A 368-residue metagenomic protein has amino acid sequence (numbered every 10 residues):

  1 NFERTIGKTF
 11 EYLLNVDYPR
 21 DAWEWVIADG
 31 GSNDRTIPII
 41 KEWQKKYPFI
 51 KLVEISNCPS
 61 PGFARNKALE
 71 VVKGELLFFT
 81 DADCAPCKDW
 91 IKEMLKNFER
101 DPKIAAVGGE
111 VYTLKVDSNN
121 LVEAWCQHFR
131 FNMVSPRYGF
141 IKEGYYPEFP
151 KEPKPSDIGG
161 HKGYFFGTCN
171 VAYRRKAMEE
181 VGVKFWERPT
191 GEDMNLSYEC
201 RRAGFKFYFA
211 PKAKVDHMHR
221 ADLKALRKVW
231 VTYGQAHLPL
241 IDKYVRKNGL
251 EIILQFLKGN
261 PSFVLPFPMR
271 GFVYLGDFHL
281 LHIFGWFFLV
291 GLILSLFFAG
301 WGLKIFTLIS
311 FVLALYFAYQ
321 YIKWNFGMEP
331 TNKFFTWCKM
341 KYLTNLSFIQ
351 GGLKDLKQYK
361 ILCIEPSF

Functional and structural regions predicted by a protein language model:
E11-A22: Short, acidic, metal-binding catalytic loop of nucleotide-sugar glycosyltransferases
Y12, D29-P38, N57, C84: A conserved acidic beta->alpha catalytic loop
I55-V72, E93, E199: Glycine-rich, basic loop-to-helix element that forms the pyrophosphate-binding segment of sugar-nucleotide handling
L77: Short aromatic/hydrophobic "clamp" motif used to bind/position activated sugar donors
D89-S135: Conserved donor NDP-sugar-binding/catalytic core segment of glycosyltransferases
Q127-G163: Short, flexible, basic/aromatic active-site loop/helix in glycosyltransferases
P189-L196: Acidic donor-binding loop at a coil-to-helix junction in glycosyltransferase catalytic cores that engages
F207-F297, F306-Y359, F368: Active-site-adjacent helix/loop segment of glycosyltransferases that harbors family-specific signature motifs
